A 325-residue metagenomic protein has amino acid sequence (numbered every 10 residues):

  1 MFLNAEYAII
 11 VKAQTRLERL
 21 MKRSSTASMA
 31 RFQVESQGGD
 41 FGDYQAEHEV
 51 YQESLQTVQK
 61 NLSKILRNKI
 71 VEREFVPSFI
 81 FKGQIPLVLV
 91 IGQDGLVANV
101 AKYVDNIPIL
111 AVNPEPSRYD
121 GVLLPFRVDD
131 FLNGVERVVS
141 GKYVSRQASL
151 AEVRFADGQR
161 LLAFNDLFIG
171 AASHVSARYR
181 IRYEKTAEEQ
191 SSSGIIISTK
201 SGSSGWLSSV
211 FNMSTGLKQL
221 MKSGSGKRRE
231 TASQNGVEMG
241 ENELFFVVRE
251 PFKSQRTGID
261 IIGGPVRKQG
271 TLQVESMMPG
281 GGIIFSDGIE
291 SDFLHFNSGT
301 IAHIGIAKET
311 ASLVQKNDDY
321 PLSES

Functional and structural regions predicted by a protein language model:
F2-Q14, R19, S28-Q33, G39 (+3 more regions): Catalytic phosphate-donor-binding core of small-molecule kinases
K22-S24: Basic/polar, acidic-poor N-terminal "presequence/leader" segments that form or can form short amphipathic helices
P86-L87: Structural motif
V90-D94: N-terminal glycine-rich "phosphate-gripper" loop used for MgATP/nucleotide binding and carboxylate activation
L96-D105, L207-F211: Short Gly/Thr/Asp-enriched flexible loops that form oxyanion-binding sites at enzyme active sites
A101-E115: A short, gly/pro- and small-residue-rich
K200-S201: Glycine-/small-residue-rich beta->alpha transition segments that form the dinucleotide
